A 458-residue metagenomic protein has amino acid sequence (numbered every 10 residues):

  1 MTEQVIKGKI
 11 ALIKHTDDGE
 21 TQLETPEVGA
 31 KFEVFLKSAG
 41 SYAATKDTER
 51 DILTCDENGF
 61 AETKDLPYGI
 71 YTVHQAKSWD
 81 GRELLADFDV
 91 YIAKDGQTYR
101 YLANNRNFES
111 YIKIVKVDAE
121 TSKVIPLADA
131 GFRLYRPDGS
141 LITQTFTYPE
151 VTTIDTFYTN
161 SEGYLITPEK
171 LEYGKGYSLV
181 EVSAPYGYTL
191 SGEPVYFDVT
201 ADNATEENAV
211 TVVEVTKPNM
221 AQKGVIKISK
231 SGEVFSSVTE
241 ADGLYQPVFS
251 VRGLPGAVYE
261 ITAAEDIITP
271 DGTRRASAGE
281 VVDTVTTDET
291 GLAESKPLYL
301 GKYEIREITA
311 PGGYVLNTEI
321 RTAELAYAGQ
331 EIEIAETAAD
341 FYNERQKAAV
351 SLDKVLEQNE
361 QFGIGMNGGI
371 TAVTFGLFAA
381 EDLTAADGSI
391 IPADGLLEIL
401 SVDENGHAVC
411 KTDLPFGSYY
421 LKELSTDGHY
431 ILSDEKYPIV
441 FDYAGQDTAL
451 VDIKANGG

Functional and structural regions predicted by a protein language model:
M1-G458: Solvent-exposed loop/turn and edge beta-strand elements of beta-rich ligand-binding domains
